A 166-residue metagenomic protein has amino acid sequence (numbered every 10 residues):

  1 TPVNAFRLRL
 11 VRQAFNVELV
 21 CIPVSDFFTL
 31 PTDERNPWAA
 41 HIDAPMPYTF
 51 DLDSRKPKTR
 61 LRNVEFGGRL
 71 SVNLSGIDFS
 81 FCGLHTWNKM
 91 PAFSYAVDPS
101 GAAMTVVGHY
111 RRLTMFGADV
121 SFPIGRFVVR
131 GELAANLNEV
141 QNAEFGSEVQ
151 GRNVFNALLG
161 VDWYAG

Functional and structural regions predicted by a protein language model:
T1, E18-I22, C82-L84, E132-A134 (+1 more regions): Transmembrane beta-strands of outer-membrane beta-barrel proteins
T1-L52: Internal, well-ordered domain-core segments that constitute the primary functional module of diverse proteins
P2-V3, N63-E65, L113-G117, V154-L158: Transmembrane beta-barrel architecture of outer-membrane proteins
F6-L10, G68-V72, F81, A118-F122 (+2 more regions): Residues on the lipid-exposed face of transmembrane beta-strands in outer-membrane beta-barrel proteins
R12-A14, C21-F27, L74-G76, H85-K89 (+2 more regions): Transmembrane beta-strands of outer-membrane beta-barrel pores
L30-N36, A92-P99, Q141-E148: Outer-membrane beta-barrel translocator domains and adjoining extracellular loop/strand segments of Gram-negative
P47-S54, P99-M104, Q141-E144: Extracytoplasmic loops and strand-loop junctions of Gram-negative outer membrane beta-barrel proteins
P57-R62, V107-R112, G146-F155: Replace "Gram-negative outer membrane beta-barrel proteins" with "bacterial and organellar outer membrane beta-barrel
